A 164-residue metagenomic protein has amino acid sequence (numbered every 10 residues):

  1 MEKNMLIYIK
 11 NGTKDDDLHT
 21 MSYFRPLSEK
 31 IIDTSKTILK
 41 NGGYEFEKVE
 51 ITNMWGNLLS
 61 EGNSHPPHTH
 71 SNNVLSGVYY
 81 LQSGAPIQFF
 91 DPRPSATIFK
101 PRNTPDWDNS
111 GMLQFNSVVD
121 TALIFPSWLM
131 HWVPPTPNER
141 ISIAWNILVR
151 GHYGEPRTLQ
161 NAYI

Functional and structural regions predicted by a protein language model:
M1-F46, S64, Q160-I164: Non-heme Fe(II)/2-oxoglutarate
Y44-M54, F89: A short coil-to-beta-strand element that immediately follows conserved catalytic motifs
V49, H70-N72, N138: Short coil/turn motifs at beta-sheet boundaries
N53, P86, R140: A residue-level signal for beta-strand positions that form part of recognition/binding surfaces within mature
M54-G56, G77-Y79, I143-I147: A structural signal for short, well-ordered beta-strand segments
N57-I124, P134, H152-N161: Catalytic core of non-heme Fe(II) oxygenases with the double-stranded beta-helix
L81, L129, I147-V149: Short beta-strand segments enriched in hydrophobic/aromatic residues within well-folded beta-rich domains
L129-S142: Ligand-binding loop in jelly-roll beta-barrel domains
